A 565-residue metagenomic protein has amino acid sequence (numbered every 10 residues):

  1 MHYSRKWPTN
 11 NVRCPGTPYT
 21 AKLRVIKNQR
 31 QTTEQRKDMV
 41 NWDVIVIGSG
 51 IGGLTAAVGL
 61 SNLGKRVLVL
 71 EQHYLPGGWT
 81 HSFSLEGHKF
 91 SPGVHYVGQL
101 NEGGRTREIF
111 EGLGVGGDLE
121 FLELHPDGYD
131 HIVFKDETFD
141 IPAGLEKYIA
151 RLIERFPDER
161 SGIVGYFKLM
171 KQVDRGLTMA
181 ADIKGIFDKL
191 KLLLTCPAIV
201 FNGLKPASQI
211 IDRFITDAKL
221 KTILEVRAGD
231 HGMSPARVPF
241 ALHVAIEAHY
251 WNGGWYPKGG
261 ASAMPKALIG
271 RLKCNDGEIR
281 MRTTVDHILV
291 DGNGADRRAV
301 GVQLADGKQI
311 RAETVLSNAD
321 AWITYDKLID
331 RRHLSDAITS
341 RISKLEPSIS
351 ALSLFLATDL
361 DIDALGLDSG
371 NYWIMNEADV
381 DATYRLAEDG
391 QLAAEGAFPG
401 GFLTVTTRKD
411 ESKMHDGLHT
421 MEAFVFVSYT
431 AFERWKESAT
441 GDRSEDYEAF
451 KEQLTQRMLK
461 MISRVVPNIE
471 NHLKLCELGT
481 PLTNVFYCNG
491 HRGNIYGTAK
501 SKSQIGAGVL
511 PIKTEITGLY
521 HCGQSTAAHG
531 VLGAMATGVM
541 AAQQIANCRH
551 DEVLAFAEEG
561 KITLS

Functional and structural regions predicted by a protein language model:
D38-Q172, T498-A499: N-terminal glycine-rich phosphate/pyrophosphate-binding loop and immediately adjacent elements
F134-V238: Rossmann-like flavin
D217-H231, F398-T404, L459, S463-A528: A glycine-rich dinucleotide-binding beta-alpha-beta segment and adjacent secondary-structure elements that constitute
V244-A299: Helical element adjacent to the flavin cofactor pocket in flavoenzyme catalytic cores
Y256, D286-H415, I562: Mid-domain catalytic core of redox enzymes that form a hydrophobic substrate pocket/lid adjacent to a catalytic redox
V290, N547-S565: Active-site-proximal substrate-binding core of FAD-dependent oxidoreductases
L360-G479: C-terminal segments that line or cap access tunnels to active or ligand-binding sites in enzymes and enzyme-associated
T526-I545: A conserved FAD-binding loop/helix module that cradles the flavin
